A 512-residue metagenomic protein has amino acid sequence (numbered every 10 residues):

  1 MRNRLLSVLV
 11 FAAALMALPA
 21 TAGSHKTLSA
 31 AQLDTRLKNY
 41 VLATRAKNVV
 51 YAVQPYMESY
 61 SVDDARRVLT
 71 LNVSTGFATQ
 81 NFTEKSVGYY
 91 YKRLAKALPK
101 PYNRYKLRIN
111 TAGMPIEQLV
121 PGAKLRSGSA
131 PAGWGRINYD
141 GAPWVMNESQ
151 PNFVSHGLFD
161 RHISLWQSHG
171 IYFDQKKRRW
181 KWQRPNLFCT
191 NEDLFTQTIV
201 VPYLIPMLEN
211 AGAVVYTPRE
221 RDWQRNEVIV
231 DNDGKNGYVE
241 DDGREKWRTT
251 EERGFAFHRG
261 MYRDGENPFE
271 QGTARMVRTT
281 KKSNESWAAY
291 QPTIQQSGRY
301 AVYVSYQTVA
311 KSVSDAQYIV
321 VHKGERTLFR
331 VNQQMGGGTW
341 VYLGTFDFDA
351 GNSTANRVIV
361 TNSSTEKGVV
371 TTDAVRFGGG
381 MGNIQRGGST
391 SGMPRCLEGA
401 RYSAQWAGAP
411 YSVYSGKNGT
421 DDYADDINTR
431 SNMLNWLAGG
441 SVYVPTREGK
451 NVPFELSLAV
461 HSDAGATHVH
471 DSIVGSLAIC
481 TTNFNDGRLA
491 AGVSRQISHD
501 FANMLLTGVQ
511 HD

Functional and structural regions predicted by a protein language model:
G23-R66: N-proximal, solvent-exposed amphipathic alpha-helical segments enriched in charged/polar residues
N72-K181, T372-M393: Non-catalytic propeptide/linker segments at domain boundaries
W166, G399-V493: Active-site microenvironments of hydrolase-like enzyme catalytic domains
G272-I294: Short beta-strands within extracellular/lumenal beta-sheet-rich domains
S286-A310: A short beta-strand element within beta-rich, extracytoplasmic domains of secreted/secretory-pathway proteins
T308-T327: Short, surface-exposed beta-strand/strand-loop-strand elements in extracellular ectodomains
K323-N352: Extracellular carbohydrate recognition and processing domains and analogous Trp-centered ligand-binding platforms
V358-V369: Short beta-strand-plus-loop segments that form exposed binding edges in beta-rich domains
